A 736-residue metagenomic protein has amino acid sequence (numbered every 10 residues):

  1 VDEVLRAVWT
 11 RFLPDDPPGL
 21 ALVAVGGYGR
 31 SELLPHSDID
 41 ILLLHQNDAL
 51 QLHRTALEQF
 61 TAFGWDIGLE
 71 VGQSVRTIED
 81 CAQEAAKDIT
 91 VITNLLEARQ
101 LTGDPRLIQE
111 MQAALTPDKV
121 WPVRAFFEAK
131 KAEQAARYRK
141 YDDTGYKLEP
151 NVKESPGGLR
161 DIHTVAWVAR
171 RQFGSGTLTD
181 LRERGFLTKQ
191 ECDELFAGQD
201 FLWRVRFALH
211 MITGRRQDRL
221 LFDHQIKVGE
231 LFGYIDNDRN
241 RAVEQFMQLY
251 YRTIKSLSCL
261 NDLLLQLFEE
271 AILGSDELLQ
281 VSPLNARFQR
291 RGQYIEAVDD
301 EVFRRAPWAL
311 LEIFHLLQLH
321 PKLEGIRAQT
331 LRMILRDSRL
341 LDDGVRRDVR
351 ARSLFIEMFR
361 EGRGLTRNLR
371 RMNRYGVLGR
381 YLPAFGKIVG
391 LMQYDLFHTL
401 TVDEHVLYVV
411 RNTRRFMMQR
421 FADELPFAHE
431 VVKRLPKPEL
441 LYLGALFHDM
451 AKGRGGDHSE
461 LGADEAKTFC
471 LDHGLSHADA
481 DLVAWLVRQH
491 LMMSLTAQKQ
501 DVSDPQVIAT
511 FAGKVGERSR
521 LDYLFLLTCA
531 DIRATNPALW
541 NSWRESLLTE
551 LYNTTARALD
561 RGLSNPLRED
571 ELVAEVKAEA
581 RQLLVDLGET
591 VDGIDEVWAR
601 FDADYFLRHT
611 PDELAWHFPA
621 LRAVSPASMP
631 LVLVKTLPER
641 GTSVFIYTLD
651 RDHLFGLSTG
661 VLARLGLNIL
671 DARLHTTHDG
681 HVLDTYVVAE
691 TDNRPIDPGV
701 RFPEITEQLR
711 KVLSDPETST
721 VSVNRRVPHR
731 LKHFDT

Functional and structural regions predicted by a protein language model:
V1, D38, G64, I162 (+9 more regions): Conserved structural-core and active-site-/substrate-pathway-adjacent residues in large, well-folded domains of enzymes
D2-A24, S31-L33, S37-H398, K467: Non-catalytic interface/linker regions that flank or bridge core catalytic/transmembrane domains
E3-D16, A21-V23, V168-E183, T399-L441 (+2 more regions): Alpha-helical phosphate/pyrophosphate-handling elements in metalloenzyme active cores
S31-A56, E183, L195-A197, F201-W203 (+5 more regions): Divalent metal-dependent catalytic cores for phosphoryl transfer on phosphate-bearing substrates
G68-Q73, A82-A85, S338-F359, R414-R420 (+5 more regions): Conserved catalytic alpha/beta cores of large enzymes that bind or transform nucleotide phosphates and polynucleotides
D88-V91, S494-A497, E690-D697: Short, charged/polar, Gly/Pro-enriched secondary-structure boundary elements
L96-P150, D501-E517, L521-L551, T555-A558 (+1 more regions): Long, amphipathic alpha-helical stalk/connector segments used for oligomerization, subunit docking, or mechanical
F201-L202, R241-I295, R367, Q506 (+1 more regions): Regulatory modules associated with amino-acid/nitrogen control
